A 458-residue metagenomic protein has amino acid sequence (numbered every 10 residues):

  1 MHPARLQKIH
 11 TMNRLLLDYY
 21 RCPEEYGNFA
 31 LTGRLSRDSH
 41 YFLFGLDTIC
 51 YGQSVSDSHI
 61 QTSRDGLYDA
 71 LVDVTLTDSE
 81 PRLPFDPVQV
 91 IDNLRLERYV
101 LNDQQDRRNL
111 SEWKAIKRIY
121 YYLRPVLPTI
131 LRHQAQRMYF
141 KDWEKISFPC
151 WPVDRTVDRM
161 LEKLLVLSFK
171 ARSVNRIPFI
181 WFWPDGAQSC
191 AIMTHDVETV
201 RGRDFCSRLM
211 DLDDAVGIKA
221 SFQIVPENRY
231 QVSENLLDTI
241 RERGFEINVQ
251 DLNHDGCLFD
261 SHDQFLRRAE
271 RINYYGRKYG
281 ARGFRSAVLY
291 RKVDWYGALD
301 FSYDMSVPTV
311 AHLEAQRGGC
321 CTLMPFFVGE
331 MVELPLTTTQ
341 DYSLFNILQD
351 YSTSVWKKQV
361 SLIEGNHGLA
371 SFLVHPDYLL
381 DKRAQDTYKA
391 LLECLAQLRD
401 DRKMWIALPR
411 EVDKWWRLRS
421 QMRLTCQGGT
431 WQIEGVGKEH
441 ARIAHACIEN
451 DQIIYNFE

Functional and structural regions predicted by a protein language model:
M1-Q223, E227-Q231, A298-L299, E330-E458: Terminal accessory/targeting
I180-W181, I192-V293: Catalytic cores of extracellular degradative/oxidative enzymes
S233-E242, T322-F326, K358-L362: Short amphipathic alpha-helices and their capping/turn segments at secondary-structure boundaries
R243-F245, G297-D304, E330: Glycine-enriched alpha-helix->loop->beta-strand junction motifs that scaffold or abut catalytic
N248, R285, D304-M305, S371-L373: Conserved beta-strand positions in the central sheet of alpha/beta enzyme cores
H262-L266, C320-T322, R419-Q427: Short, surface-exposed amphipathic charged segments that create phosphate/polyanion-binding patches used for binding
R282-G283, Y303-V307, K403-P409: Acidic/polar loop patches that form or flank catalytic/metal-binding clefts of enzymes that bind anionic ligands
M305-T309, E314-F345: Catalytic pocket-lining loop regions of alpha/beta-barrel enzymes, especially the amidohydrolase/enolase/GH5 lineages
